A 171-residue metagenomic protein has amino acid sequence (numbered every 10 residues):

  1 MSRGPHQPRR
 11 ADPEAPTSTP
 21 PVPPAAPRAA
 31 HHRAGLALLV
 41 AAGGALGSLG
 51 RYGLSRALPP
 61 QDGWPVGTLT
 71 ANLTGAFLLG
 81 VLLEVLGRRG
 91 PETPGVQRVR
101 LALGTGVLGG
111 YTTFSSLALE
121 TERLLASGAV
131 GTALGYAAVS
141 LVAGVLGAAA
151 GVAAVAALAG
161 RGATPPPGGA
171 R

Functional and structural regions predicted by a protein language model:
M1-R171: Membrane-interface helix-loop junctions in multi-pass transporters/channels
